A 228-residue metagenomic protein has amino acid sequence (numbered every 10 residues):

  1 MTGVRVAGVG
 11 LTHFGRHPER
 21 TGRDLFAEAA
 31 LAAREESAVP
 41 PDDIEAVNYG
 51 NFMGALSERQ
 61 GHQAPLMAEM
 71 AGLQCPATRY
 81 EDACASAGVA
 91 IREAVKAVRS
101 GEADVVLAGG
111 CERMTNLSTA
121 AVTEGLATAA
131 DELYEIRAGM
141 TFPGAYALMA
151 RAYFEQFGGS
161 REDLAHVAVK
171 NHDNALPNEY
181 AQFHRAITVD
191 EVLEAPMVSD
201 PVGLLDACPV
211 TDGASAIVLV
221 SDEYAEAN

Functional and structural regions predicted by a protein language model:
M1-A85, E93, Y153-S160, Q182-T188 (+1 more regions): Conserved active-site "lid/cap" helical segment
M1-R23, A32, E132, H166 (+1 more regions): Condensing-enzyme catalytic core mediating Claisen C-C bond formation in acyl metabolism
H17, G54-V105, R113-A145, F183-P209: Conserved catalytic cysteine-centered active-site region of acyl-thioester-dependent Claisen-condensing enzymes
E19-F26, E45-G54, V105-G110, V122-L126 (+2 more regions): Short, mixed-charge, low-aromatic patches
E81-E112, P143-P177, I217-E223: Active-site-proximal alpha-helical scaffold in enzymes
R151-T211: Internal metal/ion-chelating core segments
